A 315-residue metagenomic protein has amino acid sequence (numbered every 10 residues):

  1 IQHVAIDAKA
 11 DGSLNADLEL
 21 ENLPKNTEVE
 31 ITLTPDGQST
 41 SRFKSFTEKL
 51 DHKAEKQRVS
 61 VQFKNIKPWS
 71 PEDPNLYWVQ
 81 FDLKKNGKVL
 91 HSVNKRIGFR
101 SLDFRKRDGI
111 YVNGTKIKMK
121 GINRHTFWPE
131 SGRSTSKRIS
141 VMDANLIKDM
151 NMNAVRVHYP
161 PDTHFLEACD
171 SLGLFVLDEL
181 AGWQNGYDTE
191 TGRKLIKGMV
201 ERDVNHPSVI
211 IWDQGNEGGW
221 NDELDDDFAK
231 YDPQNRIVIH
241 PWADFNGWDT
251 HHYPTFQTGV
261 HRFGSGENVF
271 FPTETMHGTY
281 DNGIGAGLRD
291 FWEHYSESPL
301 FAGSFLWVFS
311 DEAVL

Functional and structural regions predicted by a protein language model:
I1-T163, E167-A168, V176, K194-L195 (+5 more regions): Secreted/periplasmic carbohydrate-active enzymes, especially glycoside hydrolases
R138, A144-D149, N153-L315: Substrate-binding/catalytic cleft of secreted carbohydrate-active enzymes, primarily glycoside hydrolases
